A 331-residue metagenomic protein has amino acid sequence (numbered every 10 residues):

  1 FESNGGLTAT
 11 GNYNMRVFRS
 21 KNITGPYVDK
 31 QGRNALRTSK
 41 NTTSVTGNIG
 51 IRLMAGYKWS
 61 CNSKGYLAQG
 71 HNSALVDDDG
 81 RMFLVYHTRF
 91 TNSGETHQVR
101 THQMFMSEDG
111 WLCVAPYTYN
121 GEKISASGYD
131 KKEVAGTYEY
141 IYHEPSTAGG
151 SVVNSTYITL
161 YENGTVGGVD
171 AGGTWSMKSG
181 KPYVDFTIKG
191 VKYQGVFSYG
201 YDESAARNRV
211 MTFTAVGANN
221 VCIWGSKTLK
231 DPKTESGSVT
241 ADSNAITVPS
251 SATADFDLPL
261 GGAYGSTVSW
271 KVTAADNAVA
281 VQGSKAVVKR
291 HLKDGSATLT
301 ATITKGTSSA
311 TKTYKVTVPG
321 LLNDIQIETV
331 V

Functional and structural regions predicted by a protein language model:
F1-T234: Carbohydrate-active catalytic/glycan-binding domains of CAZyme proteins, especially the secreted or lumenal ectodomains
P232-V331: Beta-rich interaction/scaffold domains
